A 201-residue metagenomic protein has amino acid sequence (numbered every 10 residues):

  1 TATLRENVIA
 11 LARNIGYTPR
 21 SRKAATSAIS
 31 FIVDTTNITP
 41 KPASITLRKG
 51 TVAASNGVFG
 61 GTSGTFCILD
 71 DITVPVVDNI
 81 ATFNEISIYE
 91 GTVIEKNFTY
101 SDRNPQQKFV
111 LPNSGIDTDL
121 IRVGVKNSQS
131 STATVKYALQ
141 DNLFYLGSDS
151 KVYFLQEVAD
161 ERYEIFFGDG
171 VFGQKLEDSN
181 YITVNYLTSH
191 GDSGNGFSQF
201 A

Functional and structural regions predicted by a protein language model:
T1-A201: Signature of Asx- and small-polar-rich beta-strand/turn repeats characteristic of beta-solenoid architectures
